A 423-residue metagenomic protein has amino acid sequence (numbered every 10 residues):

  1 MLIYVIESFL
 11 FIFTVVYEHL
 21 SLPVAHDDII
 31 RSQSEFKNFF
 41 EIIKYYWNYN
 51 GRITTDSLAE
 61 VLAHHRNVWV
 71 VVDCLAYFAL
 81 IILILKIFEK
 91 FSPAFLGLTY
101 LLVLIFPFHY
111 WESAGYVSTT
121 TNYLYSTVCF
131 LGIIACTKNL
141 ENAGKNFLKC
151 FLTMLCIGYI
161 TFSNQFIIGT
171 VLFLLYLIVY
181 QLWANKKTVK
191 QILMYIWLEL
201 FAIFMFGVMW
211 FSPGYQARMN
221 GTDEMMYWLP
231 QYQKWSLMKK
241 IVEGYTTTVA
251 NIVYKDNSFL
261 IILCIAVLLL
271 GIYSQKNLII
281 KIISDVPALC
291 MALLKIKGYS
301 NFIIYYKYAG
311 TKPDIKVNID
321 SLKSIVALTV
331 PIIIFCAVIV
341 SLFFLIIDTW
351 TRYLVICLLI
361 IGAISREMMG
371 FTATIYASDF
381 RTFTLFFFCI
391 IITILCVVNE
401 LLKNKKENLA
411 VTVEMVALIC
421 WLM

Functional and structural regions predicted by a protein language model:
M1-F13: Start-transfer (signal-anchor) and selected internal transmembrane alpha helices of multi-pass inner/ER membrane
I12, L101-H109, C156-I160, F201-W210 (+3 more regions): Aromatic-anchored segments of alpha-helical transmembrane domains
Y17-V68, I167-I168, V189-L342, R366-S378: Transmembrane catalytic cores of multi-pass membrane glycosyltransferases and polysaccharide-assembly enzymes
R52, F95, Y100-K138, D320-I339 (+1 more regions): Membrane-interface micro-motifs in multi-pass membrane enzymes
C74-G97, G132: Transmembrane-helix motifs of polytopic, lipid-linked glycan transferases
L148-F173: Membrane-interface alpha helices of multi-pass inner-membrane proteins
L148-K149, D285-A288, V340-L359, L401-L422: Signature aromatic-anchored transmembrane alpha helix within multi-pass, membrane-resident enzymes that catalyze glycan
G169-L182, V267-L269: Hydrophobic transmembrane alpha-helices of multi-pass, membrane-embedded glycosylation machinery
